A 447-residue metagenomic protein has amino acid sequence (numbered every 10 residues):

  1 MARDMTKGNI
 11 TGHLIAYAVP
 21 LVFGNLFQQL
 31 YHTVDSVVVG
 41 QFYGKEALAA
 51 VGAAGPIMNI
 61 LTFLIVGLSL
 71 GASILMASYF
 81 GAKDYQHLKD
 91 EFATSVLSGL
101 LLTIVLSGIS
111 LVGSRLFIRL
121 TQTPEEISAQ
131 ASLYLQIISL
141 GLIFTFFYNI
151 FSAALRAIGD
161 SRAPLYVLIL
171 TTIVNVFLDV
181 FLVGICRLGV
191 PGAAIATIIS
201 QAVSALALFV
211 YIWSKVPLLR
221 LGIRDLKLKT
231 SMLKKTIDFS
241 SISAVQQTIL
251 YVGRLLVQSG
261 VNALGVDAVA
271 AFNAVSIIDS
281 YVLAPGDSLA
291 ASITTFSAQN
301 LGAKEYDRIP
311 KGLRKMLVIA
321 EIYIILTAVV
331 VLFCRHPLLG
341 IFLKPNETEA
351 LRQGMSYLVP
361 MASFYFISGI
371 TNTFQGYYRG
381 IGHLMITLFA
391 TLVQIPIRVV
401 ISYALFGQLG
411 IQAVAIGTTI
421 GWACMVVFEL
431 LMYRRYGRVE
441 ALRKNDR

Functional and structural regions predicted by a protein language model:
M1-A18, M76-I143, I185-S241, S297-S363 (+1 more regions): Short alpha-helical transmembrane segments in multi-pass integral membrane proteins
M5-Y43, P56-G71, L75, L100-S107 (+4 more regions): N-terminal transmembrane alpha-helices
A16-D35, I137, Y148, T171 (+5 more regions): Transmembrane helical elements of multi-pass membrane transporters/channels
L21, N25, V37, I74 (+16 more regions): Transmembrane alpha-helix boundary and packing residues in multipass membrane permease domains and related
L30-A49, I118-E125, F181-L188, T248-Y281 (+3 more regions): Helix-terminus/linker motif at the lipid-water interface of multi-pass membrane proteins
S36, K45-L48, Y85, S114 (+6 more regions): Membrane-helix interface/capping residues of multi-pass secondary transporters
L48-G108, T145-P164, A271-R335, S368-G382 (+1 more regions): Small-residue-rich hydrophobic transmembrane alpha-helices
S69, I138-R156, P164-T172, A193-L206 (+4 more regions): Short runs within selected transmembrane alpha-helices of multi-pass transporters and secretion channels
